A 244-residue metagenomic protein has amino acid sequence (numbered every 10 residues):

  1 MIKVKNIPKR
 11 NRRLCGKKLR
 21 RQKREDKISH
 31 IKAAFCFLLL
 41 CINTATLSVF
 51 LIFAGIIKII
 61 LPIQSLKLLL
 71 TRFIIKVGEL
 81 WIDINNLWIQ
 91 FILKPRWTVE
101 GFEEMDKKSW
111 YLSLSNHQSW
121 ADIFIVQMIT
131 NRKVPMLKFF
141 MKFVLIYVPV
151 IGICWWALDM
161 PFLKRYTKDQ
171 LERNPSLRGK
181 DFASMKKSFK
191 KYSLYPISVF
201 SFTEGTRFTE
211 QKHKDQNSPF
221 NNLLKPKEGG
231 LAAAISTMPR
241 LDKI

Functional and structural regions predicted by a protein language model:
M1-K5: N-terminal acidic, proline/glycine-rich, low-complexity intrinsically disordered segments
K9-N11, C15-Y111, H117, I125: Membrane-anchoring hydrophobic helices of lipid-metabolizing enzymes
F91-I244: Soluble catalytic domains of membrane acyltransferases
